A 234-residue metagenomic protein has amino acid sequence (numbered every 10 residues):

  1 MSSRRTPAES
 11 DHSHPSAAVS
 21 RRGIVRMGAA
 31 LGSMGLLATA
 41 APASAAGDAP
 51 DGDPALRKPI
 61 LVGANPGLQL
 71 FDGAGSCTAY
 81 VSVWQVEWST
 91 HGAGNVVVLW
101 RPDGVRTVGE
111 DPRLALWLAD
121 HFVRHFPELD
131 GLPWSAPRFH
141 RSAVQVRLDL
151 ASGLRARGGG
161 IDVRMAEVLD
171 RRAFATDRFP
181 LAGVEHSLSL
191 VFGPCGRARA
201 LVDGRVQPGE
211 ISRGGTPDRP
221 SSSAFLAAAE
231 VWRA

Functional and structural regions predicted by a protein language model:
S2-P15, I24-G35, A46-A234: Targeting-peptide/extracellular-domain and disordered-appendage signature
A40-A41: N-terminal signal peptide c-region/cleavage motif recognized by signal peptidases
